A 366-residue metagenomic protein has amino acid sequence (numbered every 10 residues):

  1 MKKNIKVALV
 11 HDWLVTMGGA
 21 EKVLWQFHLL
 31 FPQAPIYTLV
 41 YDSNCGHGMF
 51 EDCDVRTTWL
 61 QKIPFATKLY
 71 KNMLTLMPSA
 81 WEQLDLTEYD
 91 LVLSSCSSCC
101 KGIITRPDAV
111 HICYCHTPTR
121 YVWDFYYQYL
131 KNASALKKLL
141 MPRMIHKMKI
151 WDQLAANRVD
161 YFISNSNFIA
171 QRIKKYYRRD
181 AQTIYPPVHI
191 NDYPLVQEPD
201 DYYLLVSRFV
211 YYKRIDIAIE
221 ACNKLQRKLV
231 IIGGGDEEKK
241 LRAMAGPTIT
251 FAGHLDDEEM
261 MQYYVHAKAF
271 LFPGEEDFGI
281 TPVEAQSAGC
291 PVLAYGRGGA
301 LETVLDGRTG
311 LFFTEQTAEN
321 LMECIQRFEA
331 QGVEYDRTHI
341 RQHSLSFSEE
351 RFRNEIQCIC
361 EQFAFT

Functional and structural regions predicted by a protein language model:
K131-F162, A170: Membrane-proximal helix-turn-helix segments that form the acceptor-binding/catalytic region of lipid-linked
V188, P194-V230: Conserved donor-binding/catalytic core segment of Leloir-type glycosyltransferases
K239-M261: Nucleotide-activated donor-binding/catalytic signature segment of Leloir-type glycosyltransferases, i.e., the conserved
H254, Q262-A267, I356: Short alpha-helical donor nucleotide-sugar binding micro-motif in glycosyltransferases
V265-D277, C290: Acidic donor-binding loop of glycosyltransferase active sites
L271, P291-Y295, V304: Short hydrophobic beta-strand element within catalytic cores of glycosyltransferases and related nucleotide-activated
D306-G307, L311-A318, Q326-V333: Conserved acidic donor-binding segment of nucleotide-sugar-dependent glycosyltransferases
Q316-E319, G332-E361: A charged, aromatic-enriched C-terminal amphipathic alpha-helix characteristic of glycosyltransferases across folds
